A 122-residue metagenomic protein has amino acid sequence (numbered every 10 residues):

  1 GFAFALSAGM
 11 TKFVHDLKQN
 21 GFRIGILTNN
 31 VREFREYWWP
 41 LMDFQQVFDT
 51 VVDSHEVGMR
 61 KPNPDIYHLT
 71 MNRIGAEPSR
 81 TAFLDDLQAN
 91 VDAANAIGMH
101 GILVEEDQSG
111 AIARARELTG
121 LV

Functional and structural regions predicted by a protein language model:
G1-I24, P64: Short, acidic loop-to-helix structural element flanking the phosphoryl-transfer center in phosphate-processing enzymes
H15, V31-R32, E36-V122: Asp-based, Mg2+/Mn2+-dependent phosphohydrolase catalytic module
G25-N29: Short beta-strand segments
